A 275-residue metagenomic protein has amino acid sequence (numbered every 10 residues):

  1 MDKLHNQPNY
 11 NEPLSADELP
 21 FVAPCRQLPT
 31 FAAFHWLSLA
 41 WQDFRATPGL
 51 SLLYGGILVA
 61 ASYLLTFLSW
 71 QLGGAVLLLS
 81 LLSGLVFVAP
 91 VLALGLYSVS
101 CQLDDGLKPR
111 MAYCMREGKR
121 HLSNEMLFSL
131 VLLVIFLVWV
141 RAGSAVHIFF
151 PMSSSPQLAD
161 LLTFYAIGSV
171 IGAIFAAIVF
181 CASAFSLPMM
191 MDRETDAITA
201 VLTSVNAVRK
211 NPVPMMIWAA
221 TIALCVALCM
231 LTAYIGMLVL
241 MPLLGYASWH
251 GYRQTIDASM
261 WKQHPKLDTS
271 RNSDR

Functional and structural regions predicted by a protein language model:
M1-R275: Hydrophobic alpha-helical membrane segments
